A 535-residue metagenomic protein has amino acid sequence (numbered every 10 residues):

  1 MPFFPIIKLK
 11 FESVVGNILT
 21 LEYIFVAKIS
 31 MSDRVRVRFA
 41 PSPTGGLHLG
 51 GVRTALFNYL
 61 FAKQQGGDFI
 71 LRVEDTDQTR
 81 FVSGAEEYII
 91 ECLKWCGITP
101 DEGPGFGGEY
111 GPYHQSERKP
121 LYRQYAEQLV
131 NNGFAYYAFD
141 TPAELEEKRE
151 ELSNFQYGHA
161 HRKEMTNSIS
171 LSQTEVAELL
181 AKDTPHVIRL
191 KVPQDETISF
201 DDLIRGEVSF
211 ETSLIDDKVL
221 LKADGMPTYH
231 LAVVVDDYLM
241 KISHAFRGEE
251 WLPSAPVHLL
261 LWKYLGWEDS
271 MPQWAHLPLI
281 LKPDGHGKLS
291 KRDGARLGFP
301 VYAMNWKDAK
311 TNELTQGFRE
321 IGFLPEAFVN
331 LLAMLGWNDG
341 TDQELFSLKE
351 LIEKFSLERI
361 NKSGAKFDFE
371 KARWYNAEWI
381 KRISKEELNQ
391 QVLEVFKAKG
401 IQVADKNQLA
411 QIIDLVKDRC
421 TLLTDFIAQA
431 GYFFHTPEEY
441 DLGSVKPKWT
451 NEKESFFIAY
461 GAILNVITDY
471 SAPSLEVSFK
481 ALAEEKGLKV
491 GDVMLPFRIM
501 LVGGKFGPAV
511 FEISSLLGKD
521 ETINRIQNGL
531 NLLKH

Functional and structural regions predicted by a protein language model:
M1-S30: N-terminal amphipathic/basic-hydrophobic helices that include classical n-h-c signal peptides and signal-anchor
Y23, I29-N154, P253-L265, A327: N-terminal Rossmann-like or analogous alpha/beta NTP/dinucleotide-binding catalytic cores that position adenine
V37-P43, L71-D75, M240-F246, K310-T315 (+2 more regions): Glycine- and acidic
N58, I89, L129, G133 (+8 more regions): Residue-level signal for inorganic ion chemistry
Y137, T141-D293, P300, L314 (+1 more regions): Active-site cores that bind ATP or allylic diphosphates and position pyrophosphate for catalysis
E147, N154, E175-D183, K385-Q390 (+3 more regions): Short, glycine- and charge-enriched coil/turn segments that flank and shape catalytic ligand pockets
E268, Q273-Y440, V502-H535: Catalytic adenosine-cofactor/nucleotide-binding cores of aminoacyl-tRNA synthetases and other
V445-L501, F506: C-terminal accessory/binding modules appended to enzymatic or scaffolding proteins
